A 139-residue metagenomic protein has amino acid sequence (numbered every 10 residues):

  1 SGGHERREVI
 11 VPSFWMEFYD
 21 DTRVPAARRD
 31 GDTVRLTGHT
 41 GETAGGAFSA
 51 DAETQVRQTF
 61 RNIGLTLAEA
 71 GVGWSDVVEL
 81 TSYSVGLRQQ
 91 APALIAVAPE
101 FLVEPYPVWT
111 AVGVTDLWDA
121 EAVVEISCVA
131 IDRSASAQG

Functional and structural regions predicted by a protein language model:
S1-V78, S84-G139: N-terminal presequence-like segments and the immediate start of the first folded domain
